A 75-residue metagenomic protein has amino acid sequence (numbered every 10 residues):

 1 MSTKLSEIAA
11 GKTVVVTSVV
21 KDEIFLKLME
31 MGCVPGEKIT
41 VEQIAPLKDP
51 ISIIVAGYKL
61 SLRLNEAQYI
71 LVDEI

Functional and structural regions predicted by a protein language model:
M1-I75: Compact, glycine-rich, soluble single-domain proteins
